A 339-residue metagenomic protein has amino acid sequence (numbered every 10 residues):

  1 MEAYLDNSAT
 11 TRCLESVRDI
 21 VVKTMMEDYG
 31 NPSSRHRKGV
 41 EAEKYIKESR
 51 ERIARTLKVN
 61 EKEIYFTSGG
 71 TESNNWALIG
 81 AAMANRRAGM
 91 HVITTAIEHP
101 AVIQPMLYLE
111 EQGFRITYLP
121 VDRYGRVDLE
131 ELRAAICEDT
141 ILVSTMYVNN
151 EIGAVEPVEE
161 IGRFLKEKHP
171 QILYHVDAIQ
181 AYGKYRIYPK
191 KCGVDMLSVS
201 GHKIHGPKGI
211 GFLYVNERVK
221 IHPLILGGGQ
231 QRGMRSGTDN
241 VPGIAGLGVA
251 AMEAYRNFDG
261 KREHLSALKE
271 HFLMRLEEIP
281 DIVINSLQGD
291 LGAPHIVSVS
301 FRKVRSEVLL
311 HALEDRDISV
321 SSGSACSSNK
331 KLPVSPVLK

Functional and structural regions predicted by a protein language model:
M1-K339: Pyridoxal 5′-phosphate
